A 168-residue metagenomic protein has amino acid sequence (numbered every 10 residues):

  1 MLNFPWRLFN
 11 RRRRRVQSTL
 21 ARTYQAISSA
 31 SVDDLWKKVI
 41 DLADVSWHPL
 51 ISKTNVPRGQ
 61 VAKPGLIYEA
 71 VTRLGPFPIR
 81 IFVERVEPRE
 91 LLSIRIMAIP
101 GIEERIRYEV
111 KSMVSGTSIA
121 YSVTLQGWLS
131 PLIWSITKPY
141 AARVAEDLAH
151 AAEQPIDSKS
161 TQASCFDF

Functional and structural regions predicted by a protein language model:
M1-Q60, F168: Hydrophobic ligand-binding cavity/cleft-lining segments
L20-R22, L66-Y68, I106, T117: Short beta-strand micro-motifs in enzyme catalytic cores
A21-T23, P76-I81, I102-R107: Short, surface-exposed coil-to-beta transition loops
I27, D33, A43, N55-I99 (+3 more regions): Glycine-rich portal/gate segments that line the openings of hydrophobic small-molecule binding cavities
K37-W47, K138, A142, E146 (+1 more regions): Short, intrinsically disordered, mixed-charge
L50, I79, S115: Residue-level signal for beta-strand positions within conserved beta-sheet cores that form or flank
R95-H150, T161: Beta-strand/loop substructures that line and gate deep hydrophobic ligand-binding cavities in soluble
